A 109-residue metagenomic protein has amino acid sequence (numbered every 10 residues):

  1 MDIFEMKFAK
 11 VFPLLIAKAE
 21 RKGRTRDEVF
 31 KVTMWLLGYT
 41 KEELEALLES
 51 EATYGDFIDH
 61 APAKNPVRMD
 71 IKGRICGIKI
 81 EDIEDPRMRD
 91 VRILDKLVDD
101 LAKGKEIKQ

Functional and structural regions predicted by a protein language model:
M1-Q109: A charge-rich, low-complexity, intrinsically flexible signal that marks solvent-exposed coils, linkers, repeats
